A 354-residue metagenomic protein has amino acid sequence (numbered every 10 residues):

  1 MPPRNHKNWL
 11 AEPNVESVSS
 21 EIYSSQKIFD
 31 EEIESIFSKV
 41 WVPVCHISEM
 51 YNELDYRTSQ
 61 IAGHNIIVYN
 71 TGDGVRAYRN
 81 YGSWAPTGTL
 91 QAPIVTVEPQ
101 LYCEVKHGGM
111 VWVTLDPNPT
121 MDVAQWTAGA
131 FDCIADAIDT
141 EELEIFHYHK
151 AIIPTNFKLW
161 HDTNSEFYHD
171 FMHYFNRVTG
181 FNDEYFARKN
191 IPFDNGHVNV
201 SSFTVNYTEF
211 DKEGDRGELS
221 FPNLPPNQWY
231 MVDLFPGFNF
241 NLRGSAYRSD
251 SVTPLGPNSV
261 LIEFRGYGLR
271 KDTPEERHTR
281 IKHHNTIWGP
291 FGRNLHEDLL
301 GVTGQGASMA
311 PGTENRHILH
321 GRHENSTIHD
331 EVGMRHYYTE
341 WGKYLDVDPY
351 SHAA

Functional and structural regions predicted by a protein language model:
M1-N80: N-terminal pre-ligand scaffold of iron-sulfur
L10-N14, S25-D30, E34-S38, I47-M50 (+5 more regions): A generic short-segment signal for beta-strand/edge and adjacent turn/coil regions
S35, L90, V95, N199-T208: Hydrophobic transmembrane signal anchors and adjacent membrane-proximal interface regions, especially in viral
I36-F37, N52, I61, V97 (+3 more regions): A generic structural signal for short, non-catalytic loop/turn and secondary-structure boundary residues
M50-N52, I61, V95-E98, V232-D233 (+1 more regions): Short solvent-exposed loop/turn micro-motifs enriched in small/polar/acidic residues
Y69-R76, L101-A354: C-terminal catalytic domain of Rieske-type non-heme iron oxygenases
G74-V105: Long, hydrophobic, well-ordered secondary-structure blocks that form the structural core and pocket-lining surfaces
